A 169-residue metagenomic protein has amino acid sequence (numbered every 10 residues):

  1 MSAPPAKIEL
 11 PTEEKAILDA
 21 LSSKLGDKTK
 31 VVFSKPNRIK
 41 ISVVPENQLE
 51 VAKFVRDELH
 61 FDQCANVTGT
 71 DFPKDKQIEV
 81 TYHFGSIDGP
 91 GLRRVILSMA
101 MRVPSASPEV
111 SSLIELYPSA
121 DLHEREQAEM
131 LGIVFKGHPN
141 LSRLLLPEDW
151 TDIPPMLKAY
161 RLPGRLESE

Functional and structural regions predicted by a protein language model:
M1-E169: Terminal low-complexity/charged segments
